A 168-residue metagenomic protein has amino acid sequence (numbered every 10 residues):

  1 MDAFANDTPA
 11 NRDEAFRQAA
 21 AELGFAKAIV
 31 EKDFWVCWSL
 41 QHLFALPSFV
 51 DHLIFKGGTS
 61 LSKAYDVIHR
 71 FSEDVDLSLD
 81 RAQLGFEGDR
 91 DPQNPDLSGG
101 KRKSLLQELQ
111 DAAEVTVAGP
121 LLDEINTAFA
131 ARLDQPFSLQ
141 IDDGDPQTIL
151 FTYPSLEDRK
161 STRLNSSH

Functional and structural regions predicted by a protein language model:
M1-W38, D66, L84-L97: N-terminal regions immediately upstream of nucleotidyltransferase
F44-V75, L79-D89: Active-site nucleotide-donor binding segment shared across nucleotidyl transfer reactions
L79-Q135: Metal-dependent nucleotidyltransferase catalytic core
L79-R81, Y153, S166: Pocket-edge structural micro-motifs
L122-K160: Extended, Lys/Arg-enriched charged tracts that mediate electrostatic binding to polyanionic substrates
T162-H168: Conserved small/polar residues in nucleotide/adenosyl-binding loops
